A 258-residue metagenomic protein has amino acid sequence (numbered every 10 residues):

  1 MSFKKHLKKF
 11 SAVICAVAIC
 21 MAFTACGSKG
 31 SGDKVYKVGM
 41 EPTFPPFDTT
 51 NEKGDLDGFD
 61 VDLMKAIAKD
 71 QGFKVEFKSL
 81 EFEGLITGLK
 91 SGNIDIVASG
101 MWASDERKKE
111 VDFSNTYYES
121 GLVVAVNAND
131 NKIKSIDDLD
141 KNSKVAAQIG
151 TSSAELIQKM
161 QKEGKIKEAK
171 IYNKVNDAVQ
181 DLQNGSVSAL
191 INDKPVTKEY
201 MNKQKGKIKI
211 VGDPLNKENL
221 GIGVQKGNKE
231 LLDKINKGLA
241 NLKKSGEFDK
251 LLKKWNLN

Functional and structural regions predicted by a protein language model:
M21-A25: C-terminal motif of bacterial Sec signal peptides marking the signal peptidase cleavage site
S28-G30, E76, S152-K170, K209-V211 (+1 more regions): Ligand-binding clefts/hinges and TM-proximal coupling segments of bilobed small-molecule sensing domains
G32-G100: Extracytoplasmic small-molecule ligand-binding "clamshell" domains of the periplasmic binding protein/Venus flytrap
P42, E119-V126, K198, N202-K237 (+1 more regions): Periplasmic-binding protein-like
V61-D70, D130, D137, I149-T151 (+1 more regions): Extended ligand-binding regions for polar small-molecule ligands
K65, K74-D138, I208, P214: Acidic, polar ligand-binding/catalytic clefts
K69, E83-I96, E110-D112, D137-D138 (+3 more regions): Short helices/loops that flank or line small-molecule/ion binding pockets
M101-K109, L156-M160, D181-N184, S188-K217: A ligand-binding cleft/hinge motif common to bilobed small-molecule-binding domains
